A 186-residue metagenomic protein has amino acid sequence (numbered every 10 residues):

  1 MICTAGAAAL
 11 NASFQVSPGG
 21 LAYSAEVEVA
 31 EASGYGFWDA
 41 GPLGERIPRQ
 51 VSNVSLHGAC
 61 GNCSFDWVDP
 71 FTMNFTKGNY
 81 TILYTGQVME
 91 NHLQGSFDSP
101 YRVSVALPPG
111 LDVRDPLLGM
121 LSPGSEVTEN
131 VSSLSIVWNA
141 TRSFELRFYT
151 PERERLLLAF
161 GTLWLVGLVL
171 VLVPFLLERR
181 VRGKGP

Functional and structural regions predicted by a protein language model:
C3-P186: Lumenal/extracellular ectodomains and adaptor appendage modules of the eukaryotic vesicle/secretory system
